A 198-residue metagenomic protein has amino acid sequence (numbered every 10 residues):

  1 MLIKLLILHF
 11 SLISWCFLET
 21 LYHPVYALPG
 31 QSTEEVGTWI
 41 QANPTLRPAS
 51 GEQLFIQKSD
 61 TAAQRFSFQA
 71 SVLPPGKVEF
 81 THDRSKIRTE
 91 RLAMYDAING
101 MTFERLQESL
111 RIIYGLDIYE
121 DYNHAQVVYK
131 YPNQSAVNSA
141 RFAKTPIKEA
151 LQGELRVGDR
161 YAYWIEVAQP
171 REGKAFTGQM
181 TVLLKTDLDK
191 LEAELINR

Functional and structural regions predicted by a protein language model:
M1-S11: Bacterial N-terminal signal peptides that target proteins for export
W15-P24: C-terminal segment of classical bacterial N-terminal signal peptides
V25-P29: Boundary at the C-terminal end of the N-terminal hydrophobic targeting segment
T38-I87, A93-K174: A cross-family detector of function-defining hotspots
Q169-K185: C-terminal edge-of-domain segments
L183-R198: Short, low-complexity, Pro/Ser/Thr/Gly-rich segments in the mature regions of secreted, periplasmic
